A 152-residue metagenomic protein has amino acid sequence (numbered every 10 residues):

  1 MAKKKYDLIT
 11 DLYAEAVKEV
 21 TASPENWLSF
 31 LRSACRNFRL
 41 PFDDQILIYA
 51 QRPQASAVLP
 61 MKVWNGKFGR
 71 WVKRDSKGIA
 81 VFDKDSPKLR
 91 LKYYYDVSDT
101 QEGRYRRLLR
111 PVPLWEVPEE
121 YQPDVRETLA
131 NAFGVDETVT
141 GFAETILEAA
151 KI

Functional and structural regions predicted by a protein language model:
M1-I152: N-terminal accessory/interface modules of nucleic-acid-binding and processing proteins
